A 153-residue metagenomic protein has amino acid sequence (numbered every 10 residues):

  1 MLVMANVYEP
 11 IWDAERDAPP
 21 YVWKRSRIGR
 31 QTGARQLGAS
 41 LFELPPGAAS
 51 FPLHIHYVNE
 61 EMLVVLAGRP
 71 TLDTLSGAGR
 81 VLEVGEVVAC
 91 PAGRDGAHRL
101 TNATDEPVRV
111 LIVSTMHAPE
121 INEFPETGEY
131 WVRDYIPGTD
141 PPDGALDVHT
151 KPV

Functional and structural regions predicted by a protein language model:
M1-L37, E123-V153: A short, N-terminal "cap"/entry segment at the start of jelly-roll beta-barrel domains of the cupin/DSBH fold
V22-R25, S40-H56, P91-D95: Conserved short histidine dyad/triad with adjacent acidic residue
G29-L37, A48-E61, A78: A short beta-loop-beta micro-motif enriched in histidine and acidic residues
L41-P45, I55-L72, V113-H117: Short, conserved beta-strand element in jelly-roll/cupin
F51-H56, T74, R99-N102: Short histidine-centered beta-strand/loop micro-motifs that create catalytic or ligand/metal-coordination sites
S76-A92: Short acidic-glycine-tyrosine-enriched beta hairpin
A92-P119: Ligand-binding loop in jelly-roll beta-barrel domains
